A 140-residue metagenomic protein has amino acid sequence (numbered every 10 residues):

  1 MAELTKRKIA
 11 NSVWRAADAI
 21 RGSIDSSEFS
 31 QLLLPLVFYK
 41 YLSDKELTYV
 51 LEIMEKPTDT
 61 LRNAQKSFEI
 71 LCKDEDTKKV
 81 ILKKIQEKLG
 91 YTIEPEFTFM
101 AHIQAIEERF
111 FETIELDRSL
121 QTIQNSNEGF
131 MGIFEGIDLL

Functional and structural regions predicted by a protein language model:
M1-L140: Non-catalytic, mostly N-terminal accessory regions of nucleic-acid modification and defense proteins
